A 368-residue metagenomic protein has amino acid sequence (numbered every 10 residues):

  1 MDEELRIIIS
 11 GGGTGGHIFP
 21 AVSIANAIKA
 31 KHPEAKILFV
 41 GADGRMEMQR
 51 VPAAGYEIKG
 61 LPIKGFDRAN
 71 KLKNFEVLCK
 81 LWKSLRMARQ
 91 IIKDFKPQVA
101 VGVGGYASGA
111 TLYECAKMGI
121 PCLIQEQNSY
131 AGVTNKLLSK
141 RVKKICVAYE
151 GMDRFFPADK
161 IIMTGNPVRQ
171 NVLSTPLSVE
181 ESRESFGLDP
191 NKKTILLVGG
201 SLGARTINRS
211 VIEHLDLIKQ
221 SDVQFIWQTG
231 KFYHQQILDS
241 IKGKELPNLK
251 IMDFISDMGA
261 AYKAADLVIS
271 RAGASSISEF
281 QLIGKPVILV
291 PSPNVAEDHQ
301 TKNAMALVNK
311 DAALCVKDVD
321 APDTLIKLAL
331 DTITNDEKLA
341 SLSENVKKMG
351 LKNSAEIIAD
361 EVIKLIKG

Functional and structural regions predicted by a protein language model:
E4-G12, K31-K80, L85, Y233 (+1 more regions): Conserved nucleotide-sugar phosphate-binding/catalytic loop shared by glycosyltransferases and other
R45-M46, R50, A54, L177-E184 (+4 more regions): Donor-nucleotide binding loops and adjacent catalytic segments primarily of GT-B fold Leloir glycosyltransferases
Y56, I120-P121, D266-L267, G284-S292 (+1 more regions): Structural loop-to-beta junction motif characteristic of Rossmann-like glycosyltransferase folds
E57, A116-E180, L188: Active-site-proximal region of nucleotide-activated glycan assembly enzymes, centered on histidine/acidic-rich loops
M87-V101, S108-L123, K136-R141: Glycosyltransferases and closely related glycan-assembly transferases that use nucleotide-activated donors
P97-V99, K263-S278, K285-P286: Acidic donor-binding loop of glycosyltransferase active sites
E184, K338-K352: A short, well-ordered alpha-helix in the C-terminal region of glycosyltransferases
K352-G368: C-terminal alpha-helical cap of glycosyltransferases
